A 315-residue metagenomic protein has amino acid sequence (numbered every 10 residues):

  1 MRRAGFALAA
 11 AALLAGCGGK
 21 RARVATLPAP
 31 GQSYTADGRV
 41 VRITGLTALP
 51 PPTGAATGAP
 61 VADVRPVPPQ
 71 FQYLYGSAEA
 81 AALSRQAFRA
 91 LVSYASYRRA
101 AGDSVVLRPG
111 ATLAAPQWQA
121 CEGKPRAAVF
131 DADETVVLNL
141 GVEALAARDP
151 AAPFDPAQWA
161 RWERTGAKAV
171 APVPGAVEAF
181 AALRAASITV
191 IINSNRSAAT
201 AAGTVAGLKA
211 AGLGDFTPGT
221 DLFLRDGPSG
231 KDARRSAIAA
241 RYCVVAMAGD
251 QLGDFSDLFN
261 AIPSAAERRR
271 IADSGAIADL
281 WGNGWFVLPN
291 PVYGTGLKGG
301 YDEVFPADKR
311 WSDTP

Functional and structural regions predicted by a protein language model:
M1-A15: Sec-dependent bacterial lipoprotein signal peptides
C17-F130, G300-P315: Non-catalytic pre-domain segments flanking phosphatase-related domains
Y73-A82, W162-V170, I191-S197, L224: Second-shell loop/turn segments in exported
R85, G166-P174, S229: Conserved phosphate-coordination/catalytic loops
R89, S197, A201-P315: C-terminal cap/substrate-recognition subdomain and adjoining C-terminal extension of metal-dependent phosphatase-like
S96-A100, G141-V142, A181-T189, A198 (+2 more regions): Sec-exported extracytoplasmic/periplasmic mature domains
C121, P125-A127, V136-V170: Active-site neighborhood of HAD-like aspartate-dependent phosphohydrolases
E134, A167, A176-L208, D250: Substrate-recognition element of Asp-dependent hydrolases with the DxDx(T/V) motif
